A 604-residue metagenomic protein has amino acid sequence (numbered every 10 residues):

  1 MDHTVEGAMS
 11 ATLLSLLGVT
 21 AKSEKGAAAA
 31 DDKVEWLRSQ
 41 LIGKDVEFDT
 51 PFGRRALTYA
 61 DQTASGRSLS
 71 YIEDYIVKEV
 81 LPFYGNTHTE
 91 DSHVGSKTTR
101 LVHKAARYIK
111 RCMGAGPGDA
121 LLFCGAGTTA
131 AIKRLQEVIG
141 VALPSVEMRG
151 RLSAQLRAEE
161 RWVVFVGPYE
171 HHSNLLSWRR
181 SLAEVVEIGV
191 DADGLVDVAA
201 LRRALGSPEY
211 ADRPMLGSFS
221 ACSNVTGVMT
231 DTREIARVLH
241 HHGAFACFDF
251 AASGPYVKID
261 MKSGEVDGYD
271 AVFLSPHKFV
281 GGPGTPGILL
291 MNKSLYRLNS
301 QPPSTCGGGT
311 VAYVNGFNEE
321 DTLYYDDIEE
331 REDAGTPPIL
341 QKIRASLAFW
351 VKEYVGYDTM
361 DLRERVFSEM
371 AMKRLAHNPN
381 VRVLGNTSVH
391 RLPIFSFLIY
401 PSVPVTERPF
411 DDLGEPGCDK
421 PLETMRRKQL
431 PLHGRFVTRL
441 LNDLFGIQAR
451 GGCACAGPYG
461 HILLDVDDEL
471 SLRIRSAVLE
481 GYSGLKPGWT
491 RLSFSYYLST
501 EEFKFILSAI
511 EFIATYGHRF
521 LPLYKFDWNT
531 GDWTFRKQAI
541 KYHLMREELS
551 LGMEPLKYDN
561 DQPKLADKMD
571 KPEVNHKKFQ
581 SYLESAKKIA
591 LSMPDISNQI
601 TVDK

Functional and structural regions predicted by a protein language model:
D2-K604: Pyridoxal 5′-phosphate
